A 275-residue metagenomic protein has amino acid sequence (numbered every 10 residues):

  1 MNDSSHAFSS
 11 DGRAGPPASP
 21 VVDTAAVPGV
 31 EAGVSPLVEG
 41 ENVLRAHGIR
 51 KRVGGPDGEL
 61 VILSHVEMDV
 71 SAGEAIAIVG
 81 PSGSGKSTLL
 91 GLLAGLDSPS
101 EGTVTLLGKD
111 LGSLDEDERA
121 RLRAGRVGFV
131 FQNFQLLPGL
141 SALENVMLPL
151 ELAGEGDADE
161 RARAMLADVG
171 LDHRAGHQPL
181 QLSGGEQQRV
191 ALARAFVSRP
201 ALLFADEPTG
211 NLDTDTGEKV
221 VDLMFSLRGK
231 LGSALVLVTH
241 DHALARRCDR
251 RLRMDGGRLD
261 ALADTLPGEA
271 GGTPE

Functional and structural regions predicted by a protein language model:
M1-R52, D260-E275: ABC-family P-loop ATPase nucleotide-binding domain
E41-M254: ABC family nucleotide-binding domain
